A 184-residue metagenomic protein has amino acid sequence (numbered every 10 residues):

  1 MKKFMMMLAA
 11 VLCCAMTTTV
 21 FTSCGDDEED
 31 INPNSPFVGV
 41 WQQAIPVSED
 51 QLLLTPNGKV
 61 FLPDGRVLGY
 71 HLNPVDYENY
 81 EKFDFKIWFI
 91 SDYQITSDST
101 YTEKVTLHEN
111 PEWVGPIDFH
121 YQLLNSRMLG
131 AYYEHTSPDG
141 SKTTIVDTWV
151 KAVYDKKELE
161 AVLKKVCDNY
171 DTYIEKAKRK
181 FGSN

Functional and structural regions predicted by a protein language model:
M1-S23: Sec-dependent bacterial lipoprotein signal peptides
M16-A44, A152, K157-L159, K165-A177 (+1 more regions): Bacterial Sec-dependent N-terminal signal peptides
D30-R66: N-terminal export/targeting and maturation segments
I31, E49-Q51, E78-F85, E109-E112 (+1 more regions): Short consensus segments that form the blades of beta-propeller domains, in both extracellular/periplasmic
Q43, R66-H71, T100-V105, R127-H135 (+1 more regions): Short hydrophobic/aromatic-rich beta-strand segments that constitute the beta-sheet cores of beta-sandwich/beta-barrel
L52-K104, H108: N-terminal glycine/threonine-rich, aromatic-flanked beta-hairpin/loop signature
P56-P63, W88-Q94, G115-E134, V146-K151: Hydrophobic/aromatic beta-strand elements that line small-molecule binding cavities or substrate pockets in beta-rich
T102-H120: An anionic, turn-rich surface loop/hairpin at beta-sheet edges that serves as a generic interaction/coordination patch
